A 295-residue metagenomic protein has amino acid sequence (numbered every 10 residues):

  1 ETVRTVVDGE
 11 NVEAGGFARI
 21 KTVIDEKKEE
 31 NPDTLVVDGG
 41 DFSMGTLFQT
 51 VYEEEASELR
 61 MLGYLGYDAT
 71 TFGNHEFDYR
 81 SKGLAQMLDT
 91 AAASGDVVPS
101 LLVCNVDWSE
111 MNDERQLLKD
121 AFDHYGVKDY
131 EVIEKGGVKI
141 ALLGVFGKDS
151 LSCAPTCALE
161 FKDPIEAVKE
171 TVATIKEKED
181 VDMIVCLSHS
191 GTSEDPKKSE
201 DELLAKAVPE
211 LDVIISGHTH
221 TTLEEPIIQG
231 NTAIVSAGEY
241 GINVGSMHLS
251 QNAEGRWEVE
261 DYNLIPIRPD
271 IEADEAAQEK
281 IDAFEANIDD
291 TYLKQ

Functional and structural regions predicted by a protein language model:
E1-D270: Acidic, metal/ion-coordinating pockets
Q251-Q295: A short C-terminal boundary segment appended to hydrolase-like catalytic domains
